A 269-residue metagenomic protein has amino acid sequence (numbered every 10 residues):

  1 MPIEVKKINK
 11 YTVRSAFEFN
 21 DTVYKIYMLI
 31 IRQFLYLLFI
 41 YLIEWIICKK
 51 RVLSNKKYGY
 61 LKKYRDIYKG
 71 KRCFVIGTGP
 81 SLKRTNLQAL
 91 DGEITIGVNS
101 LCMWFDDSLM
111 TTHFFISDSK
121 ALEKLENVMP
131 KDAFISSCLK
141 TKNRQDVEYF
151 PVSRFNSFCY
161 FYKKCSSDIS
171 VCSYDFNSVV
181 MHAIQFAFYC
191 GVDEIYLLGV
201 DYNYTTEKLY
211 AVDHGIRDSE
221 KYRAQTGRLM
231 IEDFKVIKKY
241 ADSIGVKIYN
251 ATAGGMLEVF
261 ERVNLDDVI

Functional and structural regions predicted by a protein language model:
P2-I269: Metal-ion/cofactor- or nucleotide/acyl-coenzyme-handling active-site neighborhoods
